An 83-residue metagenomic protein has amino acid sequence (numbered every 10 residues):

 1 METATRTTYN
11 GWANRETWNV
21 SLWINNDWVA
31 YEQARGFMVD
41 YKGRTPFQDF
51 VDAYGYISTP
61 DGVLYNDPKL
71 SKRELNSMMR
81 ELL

Functional and structural regions predicted by a protein language model:
M1-L83: Acidic interaction surfaces
